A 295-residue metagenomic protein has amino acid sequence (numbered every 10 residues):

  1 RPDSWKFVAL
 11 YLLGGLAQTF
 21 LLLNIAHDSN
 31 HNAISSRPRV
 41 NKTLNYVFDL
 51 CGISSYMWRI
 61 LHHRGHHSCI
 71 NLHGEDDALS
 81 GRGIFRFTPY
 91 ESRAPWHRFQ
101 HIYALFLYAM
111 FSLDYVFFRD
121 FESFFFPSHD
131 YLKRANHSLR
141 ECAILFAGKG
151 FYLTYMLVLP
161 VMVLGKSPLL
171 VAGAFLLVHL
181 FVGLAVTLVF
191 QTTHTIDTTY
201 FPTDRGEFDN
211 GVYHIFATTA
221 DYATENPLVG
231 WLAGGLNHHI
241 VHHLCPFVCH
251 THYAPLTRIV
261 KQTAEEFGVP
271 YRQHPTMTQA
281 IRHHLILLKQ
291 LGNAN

Functional and structural regions predicted by a protein language model:
R1-L22, D49-I53, H101-L113, H137-V189: Alpha-helical bilayer-embedded segments of polytopic membrane proteins, i.e., transmembrane/intramembrane helices
D3, L61-G65, I144-A147, D197-T199: Short low-complexity stretches enriched in small and charged residues
L13-H137, R205-A294: Membrane-embedded catalytic scaffold of the fatty acid hydroxylase/desaturase
F121, F125, M162-G165, I196: Juxtamembrane transmembrane-helix termini
F121-E122, L169-L177, V186-T193, P202-D204 (+2 more regions): Composition- and surface-driven signal marking solvent-exposed, interaction-prone regions in large proteins
V161, L177-F208, L288-L291: Extended hydrophobic/aromatic segments used for targeting, binding, or gating
